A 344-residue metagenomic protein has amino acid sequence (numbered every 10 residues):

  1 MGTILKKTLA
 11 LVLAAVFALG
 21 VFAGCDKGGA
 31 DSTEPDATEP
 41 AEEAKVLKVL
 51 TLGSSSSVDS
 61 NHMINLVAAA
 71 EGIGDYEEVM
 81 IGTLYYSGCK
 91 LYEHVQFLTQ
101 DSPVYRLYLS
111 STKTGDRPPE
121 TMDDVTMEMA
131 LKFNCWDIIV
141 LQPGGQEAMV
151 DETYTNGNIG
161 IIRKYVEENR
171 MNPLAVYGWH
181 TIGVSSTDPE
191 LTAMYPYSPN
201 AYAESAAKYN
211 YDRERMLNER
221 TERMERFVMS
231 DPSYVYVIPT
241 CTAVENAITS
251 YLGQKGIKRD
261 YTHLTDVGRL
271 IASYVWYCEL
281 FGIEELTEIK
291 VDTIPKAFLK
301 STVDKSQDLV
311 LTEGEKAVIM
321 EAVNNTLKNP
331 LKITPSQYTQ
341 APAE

Functional and structural regions predicted by a protein language model:
K6-A15: Sec-dependent N-terminal signal peptides
G20-G24: C-terminal motif of bacterial Sec signal peptides marking the signal peptidase cleavage site
D26-G28: Bacterial signal peptide processing site
E39-I73, I319-A322, N329-Q340: N-terminal module-boundary/linker segments of secreted carbohydrate-active enzymes
L50-L52, L84, H180: Short hydrophobic segments within beta-strands
V58-T155: Conserved SGNH/GDSL esterase-like catalytic core that processes O-acyl groups on lipids and polysaccharides
D123-T262, D266, C278-L280: Alpha-helical cap/lid subdomain in secreted, periplasmic, or secretory-pathway luminal O-acyl-processing enzymes
G256, D260-E344: Conserved catalytic region of serine esterases and O-acyltransferases that act on ester linkages in lipids
